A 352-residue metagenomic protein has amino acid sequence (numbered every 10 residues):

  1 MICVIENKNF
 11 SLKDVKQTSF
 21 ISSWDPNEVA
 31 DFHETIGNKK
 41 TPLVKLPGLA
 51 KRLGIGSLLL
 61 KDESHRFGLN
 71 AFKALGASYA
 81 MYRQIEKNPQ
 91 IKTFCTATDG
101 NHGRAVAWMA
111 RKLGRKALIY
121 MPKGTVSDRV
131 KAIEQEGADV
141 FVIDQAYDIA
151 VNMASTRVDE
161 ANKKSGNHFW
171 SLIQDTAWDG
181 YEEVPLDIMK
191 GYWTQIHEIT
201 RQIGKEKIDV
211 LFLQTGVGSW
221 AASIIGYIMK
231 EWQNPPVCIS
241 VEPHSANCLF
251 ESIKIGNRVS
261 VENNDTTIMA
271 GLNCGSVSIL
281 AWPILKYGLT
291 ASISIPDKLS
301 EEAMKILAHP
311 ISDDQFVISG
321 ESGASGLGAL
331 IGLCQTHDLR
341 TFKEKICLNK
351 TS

Functional and structural regions predicted by a protein language model:
M1-S352: PLP-dependent amino-acid enzyme catalytic core
